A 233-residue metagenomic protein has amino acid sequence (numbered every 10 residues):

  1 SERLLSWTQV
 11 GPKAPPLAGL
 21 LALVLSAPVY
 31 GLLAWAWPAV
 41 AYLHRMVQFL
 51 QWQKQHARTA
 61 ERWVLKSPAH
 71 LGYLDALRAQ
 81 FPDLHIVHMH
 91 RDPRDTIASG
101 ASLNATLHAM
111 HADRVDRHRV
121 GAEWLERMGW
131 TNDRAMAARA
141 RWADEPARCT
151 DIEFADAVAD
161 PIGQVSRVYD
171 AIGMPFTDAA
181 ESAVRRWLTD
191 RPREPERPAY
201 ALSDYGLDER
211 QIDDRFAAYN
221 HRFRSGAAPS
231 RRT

Functional and structural regions predicted by a protein language model:
S1-M89, T96, D133-D144: PAPS-dependent sulfotransferase catalytic domain
S26, A34-V47, Q51-K54, R58-A60 (+1 more regions): PAPS-dependent sulfotransferases, especially Golgi type II membrane carbohydrate sulfotransferases
I86-V87, D92-P93, I172-F176: C-terminal, active-site-flanking charged/polar segments
P93-D95, V158: Conserved nucleotide-binding/hydrolysis micro-motifs of P-loop NTPases
